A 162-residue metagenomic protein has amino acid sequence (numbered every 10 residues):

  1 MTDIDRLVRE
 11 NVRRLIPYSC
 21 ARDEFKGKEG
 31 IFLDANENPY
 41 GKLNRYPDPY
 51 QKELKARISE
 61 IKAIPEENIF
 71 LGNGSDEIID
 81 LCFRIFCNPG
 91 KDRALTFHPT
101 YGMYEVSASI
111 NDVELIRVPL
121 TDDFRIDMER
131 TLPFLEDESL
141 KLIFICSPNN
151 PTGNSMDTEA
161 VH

Functional and structural regions predicted by a protein language model:
M1-I61, S139, I145: N-terminal "arm"/small-domain region of PLP-dependent enzymes with the aminotransferase-like
A21-E24, L81-C82, F86, R130-F134: CheY-like receiver
N36-P39, S75, S147-T152: Short glycine-rich anion-binding loops that position phosphate/pyrophosphate groups of nucleotides and phosphorylated
G41-L43, I79, Y104-E105, T152-G153: Glycine/Thr-rich phosphate-binding loops of Rossmann-like dinucleotide-binding domains
K55-R93, N111: Phosphate-binding glycine-rich loop
R84-D123: PLP-dependent aspartate aminotransferase-fold enzymes
D122-H162: Active-site phosphate-binding strand-loop segment of PLP-dependent enzymes
